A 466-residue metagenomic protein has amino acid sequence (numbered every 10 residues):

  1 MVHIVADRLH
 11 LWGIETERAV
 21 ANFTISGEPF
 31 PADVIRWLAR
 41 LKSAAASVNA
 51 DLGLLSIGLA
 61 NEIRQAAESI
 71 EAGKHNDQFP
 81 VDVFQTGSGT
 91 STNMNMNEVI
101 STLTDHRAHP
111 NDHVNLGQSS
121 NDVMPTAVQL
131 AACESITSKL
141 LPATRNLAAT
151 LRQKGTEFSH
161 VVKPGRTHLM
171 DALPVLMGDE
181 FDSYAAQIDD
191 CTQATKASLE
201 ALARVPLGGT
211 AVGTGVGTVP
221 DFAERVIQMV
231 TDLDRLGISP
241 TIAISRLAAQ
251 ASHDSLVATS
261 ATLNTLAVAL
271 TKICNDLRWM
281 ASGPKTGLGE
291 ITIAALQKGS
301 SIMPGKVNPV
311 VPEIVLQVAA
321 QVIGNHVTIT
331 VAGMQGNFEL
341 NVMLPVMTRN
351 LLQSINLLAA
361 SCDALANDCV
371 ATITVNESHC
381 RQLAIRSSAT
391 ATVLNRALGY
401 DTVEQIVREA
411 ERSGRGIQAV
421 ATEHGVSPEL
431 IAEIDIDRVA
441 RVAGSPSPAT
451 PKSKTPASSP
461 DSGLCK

Functional and structural regions predicted by a protein language model:
M1-P456, P460, C465-K466: Conserved, well-structured ligand/cofactor-binding cores
